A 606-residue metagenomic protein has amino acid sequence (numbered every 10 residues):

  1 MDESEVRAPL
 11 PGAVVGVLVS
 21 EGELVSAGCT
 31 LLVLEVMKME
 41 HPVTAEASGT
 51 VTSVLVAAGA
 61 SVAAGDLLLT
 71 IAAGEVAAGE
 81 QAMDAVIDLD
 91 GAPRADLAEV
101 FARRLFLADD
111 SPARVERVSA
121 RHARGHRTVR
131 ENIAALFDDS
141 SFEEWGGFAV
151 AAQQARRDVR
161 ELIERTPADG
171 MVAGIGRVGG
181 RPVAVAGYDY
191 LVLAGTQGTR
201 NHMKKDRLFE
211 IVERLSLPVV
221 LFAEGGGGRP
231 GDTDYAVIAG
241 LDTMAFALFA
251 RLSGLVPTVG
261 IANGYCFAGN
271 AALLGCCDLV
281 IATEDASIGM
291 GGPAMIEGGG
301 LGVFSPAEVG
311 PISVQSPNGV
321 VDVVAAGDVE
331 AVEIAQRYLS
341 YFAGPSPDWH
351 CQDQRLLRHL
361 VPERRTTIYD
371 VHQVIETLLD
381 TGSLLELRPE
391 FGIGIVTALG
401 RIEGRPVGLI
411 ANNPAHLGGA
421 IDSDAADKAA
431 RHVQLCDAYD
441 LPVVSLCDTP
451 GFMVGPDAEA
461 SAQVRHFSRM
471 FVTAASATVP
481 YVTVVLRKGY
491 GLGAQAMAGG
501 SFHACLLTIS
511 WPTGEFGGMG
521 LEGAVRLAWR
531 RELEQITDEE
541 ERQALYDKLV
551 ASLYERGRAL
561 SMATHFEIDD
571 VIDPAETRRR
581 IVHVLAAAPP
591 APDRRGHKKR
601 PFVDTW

Functional and structural regions predicted by a protein language model:
M1-V14, T30-S48, F249-R251: Short beta-strand-turn/beta-hairpin segments enriched in glycine/proline and small hydrophobics that form edge-strand
P9, G16-L24, A47-S48, T52-A57: Short histidine-centered loop motifs in beta-beta connectors
E23-T44, A63-E80: Short hydrophobic beta/alpha edge segments that flank linear recognition/processing sites
T44-T52, E75-A92: Short, compositionally biased
A57-A73, E576-A586: A contiguous, mid-protein "functional segment" used to position or interact with cofactors/ions or partner subunits
Q81-W606: Ligand-binding clefts of soluble mixed alpha/beta catalytic domains
